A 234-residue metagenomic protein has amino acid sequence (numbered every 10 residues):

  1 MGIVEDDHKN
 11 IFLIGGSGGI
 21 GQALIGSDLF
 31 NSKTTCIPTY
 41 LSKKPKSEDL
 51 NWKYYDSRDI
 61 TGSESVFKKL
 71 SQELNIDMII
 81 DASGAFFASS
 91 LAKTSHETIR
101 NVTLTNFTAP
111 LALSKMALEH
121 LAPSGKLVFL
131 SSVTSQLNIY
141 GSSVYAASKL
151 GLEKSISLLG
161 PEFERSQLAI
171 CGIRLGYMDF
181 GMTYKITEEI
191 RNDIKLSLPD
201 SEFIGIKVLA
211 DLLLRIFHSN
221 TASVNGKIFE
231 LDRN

Functional and structural regions predicted by a protein language model:
S17, G21-G26: N-terminal Rossmann NAD(P)H-binding glycine-rich loop of SDR-like oxidoreductase domains
G26, Q72, T105-G125, P161: Amphipathic alpha-helical dimer-interface segment in Rossmann-like NAD(P)H-dependent oxidoreductases
E48-T61: Rossmann-fold cofactor-recognition segment
A85, A92-L111, V128, L152: Catalytic Tyr-X3-Lys loop
T103-P110, S114, Y140, S148 (+1 more regions): Short alpha-helix in the Rossmann-fold core of NAD(P)-dependent oxidoreductases
K126-G151, I156-S157, P161-R165, Y177: Catalytic loop of short-chain dehydrogenase/reductase
G172, N192-N234: C-terminal helical subdomain
I173-K185: Short, flexible catalytic-loop segment of classical short-chain dehydrogenase/reductase
